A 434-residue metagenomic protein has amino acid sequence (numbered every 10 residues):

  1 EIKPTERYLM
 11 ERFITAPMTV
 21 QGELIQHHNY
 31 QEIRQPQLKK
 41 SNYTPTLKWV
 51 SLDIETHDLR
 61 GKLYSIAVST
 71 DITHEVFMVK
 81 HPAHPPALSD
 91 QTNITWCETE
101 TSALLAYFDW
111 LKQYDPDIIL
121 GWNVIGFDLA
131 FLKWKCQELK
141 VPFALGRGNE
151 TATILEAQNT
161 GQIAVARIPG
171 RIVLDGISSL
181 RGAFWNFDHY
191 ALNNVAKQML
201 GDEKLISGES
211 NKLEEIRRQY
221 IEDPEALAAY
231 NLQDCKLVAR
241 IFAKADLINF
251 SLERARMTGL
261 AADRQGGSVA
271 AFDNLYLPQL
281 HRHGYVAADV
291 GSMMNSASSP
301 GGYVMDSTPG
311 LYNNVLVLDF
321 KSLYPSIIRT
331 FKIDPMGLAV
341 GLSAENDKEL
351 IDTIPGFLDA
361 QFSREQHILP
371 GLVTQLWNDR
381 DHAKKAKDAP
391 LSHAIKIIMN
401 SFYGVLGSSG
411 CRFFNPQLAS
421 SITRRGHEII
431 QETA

Functional and structural regions predicted by a protein language model:
E1-P45: N-terminal accessory regions of nucleic-acid-interacting proteins
M10-E11, A16, Q21-G22, E214-S322 (+2 more regions): Common nucleic-acid-contacting/processivity interface regions adjacent to the catalytic cores of nucleic-acid enzymes
Y30, R34-I118: Conserved RNase H-like, two-metal-ion catalytic cores of nucleic-acid enzymes
L52, L174-D175, G310-L323, R380-A383: Conserved catalytic palm subdomain of right-hand nucleotidyl-transferase polymerases, strongest for RNA-directed enzymes
P85-I94, E98, D115, I119 (+2 more regions): Active-site-proximal helix-loop-helix substrate-binding element of RNase H-like nuclease domains
S89-I94, Q113-I118, I177-S178, Q219-A226 (+4 more regions): Glycine- and acidic
D128-Q137, K321-P335: Short active-site loop/helix that positions an aromatic residue
G341-L391, I395: Conserved catalytic alpha/beta cores of large enzymes that bind or transform nucleotide phosphates and polynucleotides
